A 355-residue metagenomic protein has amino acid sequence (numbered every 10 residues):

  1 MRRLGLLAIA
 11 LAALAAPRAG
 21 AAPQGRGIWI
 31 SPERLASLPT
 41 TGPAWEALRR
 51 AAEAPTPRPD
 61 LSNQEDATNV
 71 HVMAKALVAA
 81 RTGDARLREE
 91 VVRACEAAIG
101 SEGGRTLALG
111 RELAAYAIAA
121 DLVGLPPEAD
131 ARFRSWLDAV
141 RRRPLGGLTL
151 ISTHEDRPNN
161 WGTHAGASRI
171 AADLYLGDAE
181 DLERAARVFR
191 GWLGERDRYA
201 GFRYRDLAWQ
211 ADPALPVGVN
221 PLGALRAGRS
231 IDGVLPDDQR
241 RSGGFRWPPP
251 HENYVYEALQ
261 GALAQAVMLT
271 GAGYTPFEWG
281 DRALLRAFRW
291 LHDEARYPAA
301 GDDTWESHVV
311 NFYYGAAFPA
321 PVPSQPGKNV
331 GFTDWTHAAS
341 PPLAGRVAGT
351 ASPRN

Functional and structural regions predicted by a protein language model:
M1-L7: N-terminal export leaders
A16-P17: N-terminal signal peptide c-region/cleavage motif recognized by signal peptidases
G20-R157, T163, A167, A186-R196 (+4 more regions): Extracellular glycan-targeting catalytic surfaces
G228: Substrate-binding and catalytic surfaces of secreted/luminal carbohydrate-active proteins
